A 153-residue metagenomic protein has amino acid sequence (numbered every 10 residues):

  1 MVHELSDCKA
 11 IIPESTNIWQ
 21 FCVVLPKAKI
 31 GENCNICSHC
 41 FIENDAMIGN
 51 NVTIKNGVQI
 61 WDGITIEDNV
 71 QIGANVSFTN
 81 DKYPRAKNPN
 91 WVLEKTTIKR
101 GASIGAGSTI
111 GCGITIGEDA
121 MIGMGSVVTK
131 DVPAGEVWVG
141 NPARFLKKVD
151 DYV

Functional and structural regions predicted by a protein language model:
M1-C8, I18-T115, N141-A143, K147-D150: Flexible, glycine/small-residue-enriched loop-and-beta-strand segment within the central core of proteins
G105, G111, G123, V128-T129: Short hydrophobic beta-strand segments in globular cytosolic domains
E118-M121, V127, G135: Internal alpha/beta core interface subdomains
I122, G140: Conserved G/P- and acidic residue-centered "switch" motifs that form tight phosphate/ATP-binding loops in soluble
V127-T129, V137, F145: Conserved hydrophobic/aromatic beta-strand scaffold that supports enzyme active sites
V153: Acidic, metal-coordinating catalytic segment for phosphate/diphosphate chemistry, firing primarily on the Nudix
